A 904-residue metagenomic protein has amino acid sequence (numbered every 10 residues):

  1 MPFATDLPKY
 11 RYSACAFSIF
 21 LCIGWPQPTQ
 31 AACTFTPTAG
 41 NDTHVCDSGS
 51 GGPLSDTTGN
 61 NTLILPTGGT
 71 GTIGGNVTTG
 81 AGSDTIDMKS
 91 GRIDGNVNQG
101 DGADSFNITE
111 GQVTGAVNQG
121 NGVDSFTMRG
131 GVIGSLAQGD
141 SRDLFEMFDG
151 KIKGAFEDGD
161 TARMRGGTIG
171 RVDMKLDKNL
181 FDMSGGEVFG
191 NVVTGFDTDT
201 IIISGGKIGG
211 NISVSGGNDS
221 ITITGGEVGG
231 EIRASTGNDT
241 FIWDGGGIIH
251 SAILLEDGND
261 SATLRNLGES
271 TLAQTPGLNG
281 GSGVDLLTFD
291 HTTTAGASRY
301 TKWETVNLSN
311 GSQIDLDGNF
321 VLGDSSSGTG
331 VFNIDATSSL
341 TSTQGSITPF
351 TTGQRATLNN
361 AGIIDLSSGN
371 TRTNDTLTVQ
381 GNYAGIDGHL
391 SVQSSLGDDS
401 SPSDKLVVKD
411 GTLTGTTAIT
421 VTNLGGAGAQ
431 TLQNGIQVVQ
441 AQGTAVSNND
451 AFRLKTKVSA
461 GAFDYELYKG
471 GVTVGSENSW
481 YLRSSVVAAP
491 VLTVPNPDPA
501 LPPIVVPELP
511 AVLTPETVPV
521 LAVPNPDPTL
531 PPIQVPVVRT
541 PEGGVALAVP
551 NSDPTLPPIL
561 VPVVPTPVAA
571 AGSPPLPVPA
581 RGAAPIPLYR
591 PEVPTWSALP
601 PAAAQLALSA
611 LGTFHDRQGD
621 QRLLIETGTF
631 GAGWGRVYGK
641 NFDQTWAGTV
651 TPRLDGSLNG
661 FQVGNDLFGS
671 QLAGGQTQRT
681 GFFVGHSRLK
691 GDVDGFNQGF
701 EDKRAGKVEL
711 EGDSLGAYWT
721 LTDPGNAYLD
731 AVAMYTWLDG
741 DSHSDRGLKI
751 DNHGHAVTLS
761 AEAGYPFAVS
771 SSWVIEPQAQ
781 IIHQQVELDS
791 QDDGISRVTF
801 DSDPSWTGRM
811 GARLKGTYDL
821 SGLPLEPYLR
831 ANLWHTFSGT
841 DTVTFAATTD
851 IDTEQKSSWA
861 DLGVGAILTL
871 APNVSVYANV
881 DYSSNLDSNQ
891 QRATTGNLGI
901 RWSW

Functional and structural regions predicted by a protein language model:
P2-Q30: Gram-negative bacterial Sec-dependent N-terminal signal peptides
S13, H44, G51, Q393-S394 (+1 more regions): Outer-membrane translocation/initiation segment of Type V secreted surface proteins
Q30-A81, Q313-D324, G631-Y638: N-terminal segments that cap or nucleate solenoid repeat domains
A39, T58, G69-G75, G91-R92 (+21 more regions): Small-residue (G/S/T/A) turn/hinge positions that recur once per unit in extracellular repeat modules
G40, G59, G80-G82, I93 (+21 more regions): Conserved consensus positions within extracellular tandem repeat modules
V45, S55, I64, T78 (+40 more regions): Extracellular beta-strand solenoid repeats
L254, P349-T352, G369, G582 (+3 more regions): Membrane translocator/pore-forming domains, dominated by Gram-negative outer-membrane beta-barrels
V284-I436: Extracellular beta-strand/loop-rich repeat segments of large surface/secreted proteins
